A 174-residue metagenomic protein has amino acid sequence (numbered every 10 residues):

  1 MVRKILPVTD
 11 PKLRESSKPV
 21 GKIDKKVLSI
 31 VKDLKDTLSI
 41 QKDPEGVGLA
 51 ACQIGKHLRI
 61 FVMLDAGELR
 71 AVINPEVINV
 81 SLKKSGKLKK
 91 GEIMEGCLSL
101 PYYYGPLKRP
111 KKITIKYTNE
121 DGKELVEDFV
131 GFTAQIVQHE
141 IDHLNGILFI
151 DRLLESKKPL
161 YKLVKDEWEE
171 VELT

Functional and structural regions predicted by a protein language model:
M1-T174: Positively charged
